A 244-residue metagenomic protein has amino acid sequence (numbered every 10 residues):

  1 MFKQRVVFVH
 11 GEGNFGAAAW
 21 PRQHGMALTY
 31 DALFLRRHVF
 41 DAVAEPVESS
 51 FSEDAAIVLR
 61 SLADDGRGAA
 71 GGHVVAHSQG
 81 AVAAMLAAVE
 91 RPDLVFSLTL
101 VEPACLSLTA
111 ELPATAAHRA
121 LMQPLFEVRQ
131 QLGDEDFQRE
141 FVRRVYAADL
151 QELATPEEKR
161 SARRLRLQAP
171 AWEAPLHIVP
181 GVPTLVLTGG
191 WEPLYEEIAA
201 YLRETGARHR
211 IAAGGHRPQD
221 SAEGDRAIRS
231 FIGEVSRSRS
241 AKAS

Functional and structural regions predicted by a protein language model:
M1-A44: Conserved HGGG/HGGXW glycine-rich cap/lid loop of the alpha/beta-hydrolase fold
P21, D31-G72: Active-site loop/oxyanion-hole signature of alpha/beta-hydrolase fold enzymes
L35-F40, P103-C105, G214: Active-site loop/turn elements of alpha/beta-hydrolase fold enzymes, especially the short glycine-/histidine-rich
V75-G80, A84: Gly/Ala-rich beta-loop-alpha elbow adjacent to hydrolase catalytic centers
V89-E90, L94-V128: Flexible "cap/lid" loop of the alpha/beta hydrolase fold
Q131-R166: Conserved alpha/beta-hydrolase catalytic His-Asp/Glu region
P156-A222: Conserved serine/cysteine hydrolase catalytic core
A207-S244: Catalytic active-site module of serine/aspartate enzymes centered on a nucleophile-bearing elbow/loop
